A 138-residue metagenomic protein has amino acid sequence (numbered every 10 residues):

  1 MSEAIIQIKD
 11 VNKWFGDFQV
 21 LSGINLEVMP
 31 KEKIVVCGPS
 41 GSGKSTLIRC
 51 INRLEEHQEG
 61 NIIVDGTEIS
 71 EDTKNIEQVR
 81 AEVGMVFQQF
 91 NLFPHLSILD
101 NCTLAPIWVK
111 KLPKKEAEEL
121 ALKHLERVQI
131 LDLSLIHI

Functional and structural regions predicted by a protein language model:
C37-P39: The feature captures the beta-strand-to-loop junction immediately N-terminal to the Walker
S42, I136-I138: Conserved small/polar residues in nucleotide/adenosyl-binding loops
N52: Helix-to-loop junction immediately C-terminal to a conserved catalytic motif
N61-I63, T67: ATP-binding/catalytic-site motifs of ATP-hydrolyzing domains
T67-E68, K114-L133: Conserved ABC ATPase "signature" region
I69-G84, K114-K115: ABC ATPase NBD coupling module
H95-A105: Short coil-to-helix segment of the ABC ATPase nucleotide-binding domain corresponding to the Q-loop/switch region
